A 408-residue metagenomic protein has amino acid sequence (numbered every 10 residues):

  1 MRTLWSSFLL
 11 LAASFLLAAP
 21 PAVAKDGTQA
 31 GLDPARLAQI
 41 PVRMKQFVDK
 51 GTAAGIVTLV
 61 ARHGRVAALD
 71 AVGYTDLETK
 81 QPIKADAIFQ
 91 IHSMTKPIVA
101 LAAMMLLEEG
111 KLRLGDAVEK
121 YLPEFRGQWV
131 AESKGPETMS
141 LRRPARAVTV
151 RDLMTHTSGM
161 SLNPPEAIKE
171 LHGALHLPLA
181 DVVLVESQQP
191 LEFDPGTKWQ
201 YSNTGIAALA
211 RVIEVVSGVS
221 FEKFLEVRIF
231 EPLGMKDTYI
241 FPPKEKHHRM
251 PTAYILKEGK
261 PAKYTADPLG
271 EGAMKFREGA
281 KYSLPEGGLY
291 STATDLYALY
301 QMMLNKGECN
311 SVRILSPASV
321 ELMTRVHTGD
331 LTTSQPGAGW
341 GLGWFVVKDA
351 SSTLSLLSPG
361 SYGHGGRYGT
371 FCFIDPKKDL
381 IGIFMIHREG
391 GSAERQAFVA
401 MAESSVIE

Functional and structural regions predicted by a protein language model:
M1-L4: Positively charged n-region of N-terminal signal peptides that target proteins for export
S6-A18: Bacterial N-terminal signal peptides
A19-A30: Cleaved targeting-peptide boundary
T28-I91, K111-R113, G127-K134, M139 (+2 more regions): Short, conserved catalytic-motif segment at the N-terminal edge
D33, K96, T292: Short, conserved phosphate/pyrophosphate- and ester-handling motifs at nucleotide-, phospho-/glycolipid
A38-K45, G64-V66, A87-V118, R126 (+3 more regions): Active-site SXXK
D76, Q128-P359: Short, surface-exposed loop or secondary-structure junction motifs that flank catalytic or metal-binding residues
C372-R388: Short, well-ordered beta-strand elements
